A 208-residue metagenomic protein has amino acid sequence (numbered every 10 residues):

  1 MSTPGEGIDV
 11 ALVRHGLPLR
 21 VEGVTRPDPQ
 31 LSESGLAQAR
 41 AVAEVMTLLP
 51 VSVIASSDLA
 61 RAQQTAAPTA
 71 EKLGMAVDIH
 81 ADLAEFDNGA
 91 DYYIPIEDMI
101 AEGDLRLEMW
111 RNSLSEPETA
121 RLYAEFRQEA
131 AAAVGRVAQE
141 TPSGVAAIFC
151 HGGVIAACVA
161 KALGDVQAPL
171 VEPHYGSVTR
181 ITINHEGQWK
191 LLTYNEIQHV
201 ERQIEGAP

Functional and structural regions predicted by a protein language model:
M1-G7, M75-I79, E85-D98, Q139-V145 (+1 more regions): Acidic, low-complexity terminal tails and accessory targeting/binding regions of phosphate-metabolizing enzymes
S2, G7-I79: Active-site-proximal alpha-helix that buttresses catalytic centers in soluble enzyme cores
D9-V13, G144-C150: Beta-strand elements within well-structured catalytic alpha/beta cores of enzymes that handle phosphate/sulfate esters
P18, V154-I155: Short active-site segment of divalent metal-dependent hydrolases/proteases that encodes the spacing between
Q30, L73-A132, P208: Phosphate-handling substructures
M46, V137-A138: Short hydrophobic patches on amphipathic alpha-helices that form coiled-coil/helix-mediated interaction surfaces
S56, Q128, F149-C150: Short beta-strand scaffold positions
P68, A157-K161: Active-site signature of alpha/beta-hydrolase-fold catalytic machinery across serine- and Asp/Cys-nucleophile hydrolases
